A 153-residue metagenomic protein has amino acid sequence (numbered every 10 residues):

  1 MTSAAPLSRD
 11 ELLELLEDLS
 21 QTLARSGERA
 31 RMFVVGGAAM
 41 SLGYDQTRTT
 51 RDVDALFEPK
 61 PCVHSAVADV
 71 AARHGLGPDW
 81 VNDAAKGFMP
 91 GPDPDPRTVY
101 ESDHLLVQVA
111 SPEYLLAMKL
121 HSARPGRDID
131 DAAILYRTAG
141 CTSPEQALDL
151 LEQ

Functional and structural regions predicted by a protein language model:
M1-Q153: Compositionally biased terminal segments of proteins
